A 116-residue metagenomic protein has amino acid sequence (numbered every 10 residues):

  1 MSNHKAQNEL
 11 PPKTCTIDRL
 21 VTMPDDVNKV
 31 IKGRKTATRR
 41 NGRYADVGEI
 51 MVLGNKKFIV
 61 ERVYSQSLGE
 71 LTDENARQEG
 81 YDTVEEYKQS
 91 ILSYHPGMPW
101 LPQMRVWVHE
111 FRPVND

Functional and structural regions predicted by a protein language model:
S2-D116: Structured alpha/beta reader/binder surfaces that contact nucleic acids or chromatin modification marks
